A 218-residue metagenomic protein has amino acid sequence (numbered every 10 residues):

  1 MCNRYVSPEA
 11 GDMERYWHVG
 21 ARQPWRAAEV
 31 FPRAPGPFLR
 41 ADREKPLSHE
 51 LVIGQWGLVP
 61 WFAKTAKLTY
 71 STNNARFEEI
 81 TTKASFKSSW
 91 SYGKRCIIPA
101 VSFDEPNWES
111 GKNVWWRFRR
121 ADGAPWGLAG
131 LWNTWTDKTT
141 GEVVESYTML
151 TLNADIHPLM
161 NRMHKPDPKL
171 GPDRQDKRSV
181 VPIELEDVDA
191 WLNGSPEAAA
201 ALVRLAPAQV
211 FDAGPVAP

Functional and structural regions predicted by a protein language model:
M1, M13, N73, D155-P218: C-terminal accessory segment of soluble enzyme catalytic cores
M1-G57, P196-A201, P207-F211: Extreme N-terminus nucleophile/cap motif
C2, F38, I98, L128 (+2 more regions): A residue-level signal for conserved active-site and pocket-lining positions in enzyme catalytic cores
S48-W90: A glycine-rich, hydrophobic loop/mini-helix early in the fold
V52-W56, G111-R120: Short Gly/aromatic-enriched secondary-structure transition segments
A84-S110: Conserved SET/PR-domain catalytic core that frames the SAM/AdoMet-binding pocket
A100-S102, L152, L185-E186: Residues immediately flanking
W115-H164: A contiguous pocket-lining binding segment that forms or flanks enzyme active sites
